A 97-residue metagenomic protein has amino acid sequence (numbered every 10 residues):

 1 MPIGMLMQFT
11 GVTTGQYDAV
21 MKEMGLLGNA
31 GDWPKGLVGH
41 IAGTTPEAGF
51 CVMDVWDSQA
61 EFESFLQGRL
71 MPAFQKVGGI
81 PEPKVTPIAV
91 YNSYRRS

Functional and structural regions predicted by a protein language model:
M1-M53, D57-R69, G78-S97: Short S/T/G/P-rich N-terminal loop/turn motif that feeds into the first structured element of a domain
